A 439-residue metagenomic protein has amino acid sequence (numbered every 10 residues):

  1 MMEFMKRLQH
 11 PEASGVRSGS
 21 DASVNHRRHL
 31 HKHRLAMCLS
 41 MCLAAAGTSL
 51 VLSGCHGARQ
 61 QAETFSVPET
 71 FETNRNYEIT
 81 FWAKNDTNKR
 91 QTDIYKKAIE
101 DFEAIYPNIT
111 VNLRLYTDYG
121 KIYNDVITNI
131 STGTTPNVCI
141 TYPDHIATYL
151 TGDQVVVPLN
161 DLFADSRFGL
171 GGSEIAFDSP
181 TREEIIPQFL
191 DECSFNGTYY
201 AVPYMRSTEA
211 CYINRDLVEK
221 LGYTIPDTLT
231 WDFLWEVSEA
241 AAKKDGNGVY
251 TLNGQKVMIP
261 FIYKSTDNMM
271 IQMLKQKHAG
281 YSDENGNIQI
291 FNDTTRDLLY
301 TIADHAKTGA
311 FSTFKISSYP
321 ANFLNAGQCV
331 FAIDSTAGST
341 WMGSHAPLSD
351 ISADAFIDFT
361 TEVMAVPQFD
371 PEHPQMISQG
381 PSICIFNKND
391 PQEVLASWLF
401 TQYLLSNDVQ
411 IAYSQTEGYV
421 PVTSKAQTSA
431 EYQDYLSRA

Functional and structural regions predicted by a protein language model:
F4-L8, R17, R27, C42-V155 (+4 more regions): Conserved N-terminal structural module of periplasmic/extracytoplasmic solute-binding proteins
F65-V67, F71, P143-T208, L274 (+1 more regions): Hinge/lid segment of periplasmic solute-binding proteins
A104, T110, L221, Y300 (+2 more regions): Extracytoplasmic/periplasmic substrate-recognition and gating elements
L115-D125, L229-F233, S312-A326: Short helix-initiation/N-cap motifs at beta->coil->alpha
N137-I140, V330-D334: Paired acidic/hydrophobic, glycine-rich loop segments that form the ligand-binding mouth/hinge of periplasmic-binding
N160-E184, T251-N253, I259, A279-D297 (+2 more regions): Short, solvent-exposed loop/beta-turn-alpha elements that line the ligand-binding surface or hinge of extracytoplasmic
L190-Y204, E209, F233-I288, C329: Extracytoplasmic/periplasmic solute-binding protein
V237-E239, E284-K315, T361-E362, V366: Glycine-centered hinge/linker elements that transmit conformational signals in sensory and ligand-binding systems
